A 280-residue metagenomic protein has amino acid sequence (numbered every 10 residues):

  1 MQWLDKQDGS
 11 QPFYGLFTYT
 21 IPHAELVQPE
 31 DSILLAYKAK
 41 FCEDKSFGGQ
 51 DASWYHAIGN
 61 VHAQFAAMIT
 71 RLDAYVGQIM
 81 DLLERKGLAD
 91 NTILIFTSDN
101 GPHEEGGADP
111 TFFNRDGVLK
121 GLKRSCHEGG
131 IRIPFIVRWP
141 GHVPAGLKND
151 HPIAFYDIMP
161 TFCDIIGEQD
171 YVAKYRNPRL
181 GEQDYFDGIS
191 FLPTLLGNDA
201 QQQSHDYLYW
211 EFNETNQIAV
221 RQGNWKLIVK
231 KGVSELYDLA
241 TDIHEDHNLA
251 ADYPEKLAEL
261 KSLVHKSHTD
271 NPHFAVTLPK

Functional and structural regions predicted by a protein language model:
M1-M159, C163-Y185, V229-K230, L239-D246 (+4 more regions): Active-site-proximal cap/lid insertion segments
Q2-W3, N216-I228: Short, surface-exposed beta-strand/loop micro-motifs that present aromatic residues
K123-E128, L208-E211, Q217: Short Gly/Pro-enriched turn/cap motifs at secondary-structure boundaries
F155, D187-I189, D206-Y207, N213-E214: Conserved glycosyltransferase catalytic-site signature
F191-L192, L260: Short, well-structured alpha-helical segments that form the helix of a local strand-helix-strand
D199-Q203: Basic phosphate/pyrophosphate-binding loop/patch that engages nucleotide-derived ligands
